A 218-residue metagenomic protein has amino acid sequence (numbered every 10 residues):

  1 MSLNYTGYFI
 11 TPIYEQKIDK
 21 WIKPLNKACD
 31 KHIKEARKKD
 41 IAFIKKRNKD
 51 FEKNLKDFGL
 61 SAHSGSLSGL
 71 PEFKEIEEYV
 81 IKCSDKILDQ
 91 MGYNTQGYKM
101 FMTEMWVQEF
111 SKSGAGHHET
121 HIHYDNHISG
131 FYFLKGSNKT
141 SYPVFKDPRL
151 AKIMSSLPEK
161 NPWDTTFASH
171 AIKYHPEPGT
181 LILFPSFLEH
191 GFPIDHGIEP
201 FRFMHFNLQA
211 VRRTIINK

Functional and structural regions predicted by a protein language model:
M1-N94: Non-heme Fe(II)/2-oxoglutarate
T11, M102, E199-F203: Short edge beta-strand segments in beta-sheet-rich domains
P71-T103, S111-H127, L134-N138, Y142: Active-site region of the double-stranded beta-helix
Q108-L181, T214-I216: Catalytic core of non-heme Fe(II) oxygenases with the double-stranded beta-helix
H118-H121, H190-G197: Short beta-strand His + acidic residue motifs that chelate non-heme Fe in jelly-roll/DSBH and cupin folds
S129-F131, L183, I198-T214: A short hydrophobic beta-strand segment most commonly corresponding to one strand of the jelly-roll/cupin
T180-F192: Terminal, low-complexity interaction segments
D195, I215-K218: Short conserved micro-motifs at the rims of enzyme active sites and ligand-binding pockets
